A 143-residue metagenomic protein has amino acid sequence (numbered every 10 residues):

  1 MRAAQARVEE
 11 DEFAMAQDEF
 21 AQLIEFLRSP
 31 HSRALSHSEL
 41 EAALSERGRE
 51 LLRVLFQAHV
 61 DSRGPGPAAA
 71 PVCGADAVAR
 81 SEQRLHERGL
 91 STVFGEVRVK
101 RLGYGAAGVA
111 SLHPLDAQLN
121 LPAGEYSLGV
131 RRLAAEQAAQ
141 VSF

Functional and structural regions predicted by a protein language model:
M1-G74: N-terminal alpha-helical interaction blocks
R2-R7, D11-H31, E96-F143: Short, positively charged, Gly/Tyr-enriched micro-motifs that form contact patches at catalytic or ligand/partner
S38, R84-L85, Q140: Generic hydrophobic-segment detector
R49-S127: Basic, low-complexity segments
